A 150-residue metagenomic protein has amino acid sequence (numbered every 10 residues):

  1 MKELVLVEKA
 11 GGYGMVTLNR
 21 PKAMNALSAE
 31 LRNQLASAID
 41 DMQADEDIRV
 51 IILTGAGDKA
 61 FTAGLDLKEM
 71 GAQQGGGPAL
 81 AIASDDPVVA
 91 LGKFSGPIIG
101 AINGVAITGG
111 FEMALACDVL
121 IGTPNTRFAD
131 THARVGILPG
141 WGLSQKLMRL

Functional and structural regions predicted by a protein language model:
M1-T54: Conserved CoA-thioester-binding segment of acyl-CoA-metabolizing enzymes
V16, L53, D66, M113-L115: Hydrophobic/aromatic residues within transmembrane alpha-helices of multi-pass small-molecule transporters
N19, N25, G64, G104 (+2 more regions): Conserved phosphate-binding and hydrolysis motifs of nucleotide-dependent enzymes
D45, F94-S95: Acidic-histidine catalytic/liganding microenvironments
G55-K93, R134-G136: Glycine- (often His-adjacent) and acidic-residue-rich active-site loop that binds/positions the CoA thioester
P87-K93, A101, I107-L150: CoA-thioester-processing core
